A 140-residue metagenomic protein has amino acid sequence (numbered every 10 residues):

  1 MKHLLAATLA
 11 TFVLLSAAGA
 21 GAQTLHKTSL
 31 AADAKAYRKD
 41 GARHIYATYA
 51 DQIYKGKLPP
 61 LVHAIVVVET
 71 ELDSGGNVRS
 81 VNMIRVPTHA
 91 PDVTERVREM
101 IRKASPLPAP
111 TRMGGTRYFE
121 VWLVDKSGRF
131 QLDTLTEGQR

Functional and structural regions predicted by a protein language model:
M1-T8: Bacterial N-terminal signal peptides that target proteins for export
T11-F12: Repetitive helical segments and hydrophobic/amphipathic motifs
L15-G19: N-terminal signal peptide c-region/cleavage motif recognized by signal peptidases
Q23-A32, K39-D51, E71-R85, R98-P108 (+1 more regions): Conserved "boundary/linchpin" sites in short secondary-structure elements
G56-L58: Acidic, negatively charged sequence signal that fires either on conserved catalytic/metal-binding carboxylates
P60-V67: Short, small/polar residue-rich loop motifs at catalytic or cofactor-binding pockets
I84-D92: A short acidic/small-residue loop/turn micro-motif
P91-T94, E99: Short, hydrophobic/π-rich interface segment
